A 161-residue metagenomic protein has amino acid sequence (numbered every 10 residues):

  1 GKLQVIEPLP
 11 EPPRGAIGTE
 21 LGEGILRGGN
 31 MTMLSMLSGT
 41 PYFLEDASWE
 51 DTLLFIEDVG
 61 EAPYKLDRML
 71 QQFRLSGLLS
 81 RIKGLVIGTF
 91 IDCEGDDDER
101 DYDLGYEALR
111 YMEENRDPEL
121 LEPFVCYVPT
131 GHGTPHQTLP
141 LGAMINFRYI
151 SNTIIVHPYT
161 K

Functional and structural regions predicted by a protein language model:
G1-Q4, M36-G39, F43, L75-L78: Generic secondary-structure signature for well-ordered alpha-helical cores
G1-T32: Conserved anion/nucleotide-ligand pocket segment
P8-L9, G29-N30, L37, E57-V59 (+3 more regions): Fold-independent oxyanion-binding glycine-rich loops and adjacent beta-strand/coil segments at enzyme active sites
I17-L21, L53-E61, V86-D96: Glycine-rich phosphate/diphosphate-binding loops and the adjacent beta-loop-alpha structural elements that coordinate
G18-T19, L26, E45-S48, L78-L79 (+2 more regions): Solvent-exposed alpha-helices and their adjacent loops that cap or buttress functional pockets in soluble metabolic
E20-L21, L37-Y42, M69-Q72, G131: Glycine-rich, charged/polar anion/phosphate-binding loops that engage phosphate groups from diverse ligands
L26-L66: Oxyanion-binding "anion nests"
Y64-K161: C-terminal active-site/capping subdomain that shapes the small-molecule cofactor and substrate pocket of enzyme
